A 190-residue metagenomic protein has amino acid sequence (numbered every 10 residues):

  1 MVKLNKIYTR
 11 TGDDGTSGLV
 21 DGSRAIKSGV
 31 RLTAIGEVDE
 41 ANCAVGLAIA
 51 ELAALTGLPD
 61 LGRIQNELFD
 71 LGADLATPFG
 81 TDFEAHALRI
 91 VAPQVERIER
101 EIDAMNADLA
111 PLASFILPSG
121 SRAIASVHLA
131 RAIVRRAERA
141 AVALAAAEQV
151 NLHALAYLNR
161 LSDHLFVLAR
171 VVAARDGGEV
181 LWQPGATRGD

Functional and structural regions predicted by a protein language model:
M1-D190: Phosphate/pyrophosphate-binding loop motifs in nucleotide- or prenyl diphosphate-using proteins
